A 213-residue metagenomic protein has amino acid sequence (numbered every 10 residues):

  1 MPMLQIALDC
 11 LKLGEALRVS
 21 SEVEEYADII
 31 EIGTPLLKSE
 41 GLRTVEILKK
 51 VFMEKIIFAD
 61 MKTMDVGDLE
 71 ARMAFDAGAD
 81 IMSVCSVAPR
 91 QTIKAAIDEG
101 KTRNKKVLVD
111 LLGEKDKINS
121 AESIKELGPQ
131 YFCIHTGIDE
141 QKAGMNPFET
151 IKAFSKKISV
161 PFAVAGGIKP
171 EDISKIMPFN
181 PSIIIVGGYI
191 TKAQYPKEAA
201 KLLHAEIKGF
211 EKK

Functional and structural regions predicted by a protein language model:
M1-L69, F75-D76, K117, E122-L127 (+2 more regions): Conserved N-terminal beta1-alpha1 strand-loop-helix module at the mouth
P2-L8, I30-I32, I57-M61, M82-V84 (+4 more regions): Hydrophobic faces of well-ordered beta-strands that scaffold small-molecule active sites in alpha/beta enzyme cores
L4, V66-L69, M73-S159: Conserved anion-binding
L11, P35, K62-T63, S86-A88 (+4 more regions): Short, ordered loop/turn segments at secondary-structure junctions
F52-I56, N104-V107, H204-K213: P-loop/Walker A phosphate-binding loop and immediately adjacent motor/lid segment at beta-alpha junctions
A96, G100, I151, M177 (+1 more regions): C-terminal helical cap(s) of enzyme catalytic domains, especially alpha/beta-barrels
Q130-K197: Active-site/ligand-binding-proximal alpha/beta "capping" segment
